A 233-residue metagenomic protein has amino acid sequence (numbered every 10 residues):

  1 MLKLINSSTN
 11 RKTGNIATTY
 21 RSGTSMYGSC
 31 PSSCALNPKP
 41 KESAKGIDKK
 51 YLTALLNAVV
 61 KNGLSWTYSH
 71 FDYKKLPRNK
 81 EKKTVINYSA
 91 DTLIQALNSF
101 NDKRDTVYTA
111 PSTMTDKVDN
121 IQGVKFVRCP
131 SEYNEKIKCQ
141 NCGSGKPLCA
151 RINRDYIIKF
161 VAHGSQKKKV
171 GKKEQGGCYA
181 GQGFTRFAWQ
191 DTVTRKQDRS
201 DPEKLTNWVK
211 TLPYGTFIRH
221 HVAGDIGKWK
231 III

Functional and structural regions predicted by a protein language model:
M1-I233: Class I S-adenosyl-L-methionine
